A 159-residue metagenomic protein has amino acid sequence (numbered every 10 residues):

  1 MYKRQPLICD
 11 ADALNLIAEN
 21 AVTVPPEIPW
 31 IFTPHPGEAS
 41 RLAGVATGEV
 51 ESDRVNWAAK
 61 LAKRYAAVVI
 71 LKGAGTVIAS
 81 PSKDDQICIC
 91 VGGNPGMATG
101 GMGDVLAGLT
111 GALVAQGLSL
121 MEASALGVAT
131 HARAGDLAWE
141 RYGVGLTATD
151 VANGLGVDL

Functional and structural regions predicted by a protein language model:
K3-G92: Glycine-rich phosphate/dinucleotide-binding loop and adjoining beta-alpha-beta core of small-molecule
D12-N15, P95, V144, T149: Flexible, active-site-adjacent loop/turn segments at secondary-structure boundaries
R41, T99-T130: Short, small-residue alpha-helix embedded
L42-A43, C90-M97, A107, G111 (+1 more regions): Short beta-alpha connecting loops at secondary-structure transitions that line or flank enzyme active sites
V45-R54, G117-A125, G143-L146: Short, charged, surface-exposed loops that flank catalytic or proteolytic processing sites
E49, T130-R133: A short structural micro-motif
N56-A59, C88, A107-G108, M121 (+2 more regions): Feature representing long, continuous alpha-helical segments
R133-L159: Charged C-terminal helix
